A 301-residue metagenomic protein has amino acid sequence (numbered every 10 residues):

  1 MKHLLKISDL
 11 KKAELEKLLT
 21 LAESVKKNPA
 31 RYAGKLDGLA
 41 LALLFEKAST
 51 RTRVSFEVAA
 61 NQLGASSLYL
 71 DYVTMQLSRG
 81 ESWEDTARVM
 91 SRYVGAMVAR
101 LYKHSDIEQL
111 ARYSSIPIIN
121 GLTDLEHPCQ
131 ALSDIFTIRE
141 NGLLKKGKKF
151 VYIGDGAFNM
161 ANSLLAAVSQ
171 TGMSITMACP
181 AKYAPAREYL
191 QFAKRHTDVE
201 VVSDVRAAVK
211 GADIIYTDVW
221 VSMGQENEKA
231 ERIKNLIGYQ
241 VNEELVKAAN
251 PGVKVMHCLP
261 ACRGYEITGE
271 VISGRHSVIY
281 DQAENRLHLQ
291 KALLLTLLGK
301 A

Functional and structural regions predicted by a protein language model:
M1-V54, V58, E126: Positively charged, low-complexity intrinsically disordered leader regions
A40, F45-Y93: Active-site cofactor/substrate anionic-group-binding motifs, chiefly glycine- and Lys/Arg-rich phosphate-binding loops
E46-V58, G142-T217: Glycine-rich phosphate/diphosphate-binding loop of Rossmann-like nucleotide-binding domains
L63, Y93, Y113-S114, T171 (+3 more regions): Short, structured coil segments at secondary-structure junctions
G95-A167, H257: Anion-binding alpha/beta catalytic cores of soluble intermediary-metabolism enzymes, centered on
K194-E270: Rossmann-like adenosine-cofactor binding region
S273-A301: C-terminal helix-to-coil terminal segments
